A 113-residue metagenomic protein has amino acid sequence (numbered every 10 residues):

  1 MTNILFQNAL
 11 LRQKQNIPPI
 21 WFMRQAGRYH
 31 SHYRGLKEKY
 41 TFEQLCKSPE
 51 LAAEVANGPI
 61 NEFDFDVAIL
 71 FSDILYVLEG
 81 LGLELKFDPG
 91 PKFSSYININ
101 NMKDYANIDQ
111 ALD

Functional and structural regions predicted by a protein language model:
M1-E84: N-terminal basic, low-complexity leaders that serve as flexible interaction/assembly modules and, when applicable, as
G90-D113: A gly/proline- and charged-residue-enriched helix-loop-helix capping module
